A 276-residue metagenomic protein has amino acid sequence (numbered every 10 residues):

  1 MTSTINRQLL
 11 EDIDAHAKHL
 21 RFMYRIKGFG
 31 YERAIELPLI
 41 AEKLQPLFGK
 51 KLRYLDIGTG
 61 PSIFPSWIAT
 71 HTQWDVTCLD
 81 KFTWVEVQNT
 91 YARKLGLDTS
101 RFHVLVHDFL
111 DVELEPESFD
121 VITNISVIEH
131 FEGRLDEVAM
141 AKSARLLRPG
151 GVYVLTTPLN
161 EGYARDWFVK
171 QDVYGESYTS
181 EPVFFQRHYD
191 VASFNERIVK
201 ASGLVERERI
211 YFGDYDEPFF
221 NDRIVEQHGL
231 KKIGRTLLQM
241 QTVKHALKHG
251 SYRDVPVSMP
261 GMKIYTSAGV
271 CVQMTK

Functional and structural regions predicted by a protein language model:
M1-P46, G60-D111, V154-K276: Class I (Rossmann-like) S-adenosyl-L-methionine-dependent methyltransferase catalytic domain, capturing the SAM-binding
G49, R148, V199: Short conserved AdoMet
G49-G60: Conserved class I S-adenosyl-L-methionine
D111-E117: Short amphipathic alpha-helix with an adjacent loop that forms part of the alpha/beta core around
T123: A conserved beta-strand element that flanks and buttresses the S-adenosyl-L-methionine
S126-H130: Short catalytic micro-motifs in class I SAM-dependent methyltransferases
E132-R134: Short N-terminal helix/helix-N-cap motif within the alpha/beta-hydrolase-1
E137-P149: A short glycine-rich, Lys/Arg-flanked "PGG" loop and its adjoining helix->strand segment in the class I
